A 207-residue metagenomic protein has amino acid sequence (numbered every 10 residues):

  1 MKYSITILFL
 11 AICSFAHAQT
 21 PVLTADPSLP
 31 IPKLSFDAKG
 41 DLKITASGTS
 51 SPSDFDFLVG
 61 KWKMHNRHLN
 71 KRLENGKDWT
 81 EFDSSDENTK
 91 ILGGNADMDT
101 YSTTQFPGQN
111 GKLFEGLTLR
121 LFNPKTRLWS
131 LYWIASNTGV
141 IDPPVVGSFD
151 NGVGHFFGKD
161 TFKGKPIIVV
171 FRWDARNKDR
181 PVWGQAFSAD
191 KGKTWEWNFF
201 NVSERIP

Functional and structural regions predicted by a protein language model:
M1-S4, Q19: Positively charged n-region of N-terminal signal peptides that target proteins for export
T6-S14: Bacterial N-terminal signal peptides
Q19-D78, E87, P207: Amphipathic/hydrophobic helical signal segments and adjacent flexible N-terminal regions that mediate secretion
S35-K39, K191-P207: Non-transmembrane domains of secretory- and envelope-associated proteins
H65-V170: Central antiparallel beta-sheet cores of small beta-barrel/beta-sandwich binding domains
L92-G93, A175-D179, P207: Residue-level recognition of beta-strand termini and adjacent short loop/turns
A186-A189: Conserved Ser/Thr-centered positions that define the repeating blades of beta-propeller domains
